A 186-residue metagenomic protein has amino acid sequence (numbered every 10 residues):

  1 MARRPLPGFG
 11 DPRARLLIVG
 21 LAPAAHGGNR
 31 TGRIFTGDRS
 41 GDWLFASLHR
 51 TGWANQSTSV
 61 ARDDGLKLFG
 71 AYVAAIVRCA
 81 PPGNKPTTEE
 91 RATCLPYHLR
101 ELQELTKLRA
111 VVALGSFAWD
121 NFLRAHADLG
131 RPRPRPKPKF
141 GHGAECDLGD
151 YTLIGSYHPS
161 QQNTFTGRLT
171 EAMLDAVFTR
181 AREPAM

Functional and structural regions predicted by a protein language model:
M1-M186: A polyanion-binding, active-site-adjacent surface
